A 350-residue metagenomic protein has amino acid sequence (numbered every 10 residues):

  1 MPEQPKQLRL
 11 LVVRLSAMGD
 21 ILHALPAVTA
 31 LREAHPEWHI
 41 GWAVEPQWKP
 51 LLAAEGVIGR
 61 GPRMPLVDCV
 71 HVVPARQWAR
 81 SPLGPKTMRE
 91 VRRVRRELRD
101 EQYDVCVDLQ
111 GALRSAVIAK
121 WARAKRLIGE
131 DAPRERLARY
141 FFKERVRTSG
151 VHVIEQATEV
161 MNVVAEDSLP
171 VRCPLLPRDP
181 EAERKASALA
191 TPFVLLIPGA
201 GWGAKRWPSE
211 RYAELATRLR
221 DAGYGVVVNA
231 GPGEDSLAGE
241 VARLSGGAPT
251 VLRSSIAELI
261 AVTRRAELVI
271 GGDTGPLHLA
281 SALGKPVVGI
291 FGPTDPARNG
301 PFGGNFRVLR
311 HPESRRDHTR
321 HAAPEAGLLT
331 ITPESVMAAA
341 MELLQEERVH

Functional and structural regions predicted by a protein language model:
M1-H350: Catalytic machinery of carbohydrate-active enzymes, primarily nucleotide-sugar-dependent glycosyltransferases
